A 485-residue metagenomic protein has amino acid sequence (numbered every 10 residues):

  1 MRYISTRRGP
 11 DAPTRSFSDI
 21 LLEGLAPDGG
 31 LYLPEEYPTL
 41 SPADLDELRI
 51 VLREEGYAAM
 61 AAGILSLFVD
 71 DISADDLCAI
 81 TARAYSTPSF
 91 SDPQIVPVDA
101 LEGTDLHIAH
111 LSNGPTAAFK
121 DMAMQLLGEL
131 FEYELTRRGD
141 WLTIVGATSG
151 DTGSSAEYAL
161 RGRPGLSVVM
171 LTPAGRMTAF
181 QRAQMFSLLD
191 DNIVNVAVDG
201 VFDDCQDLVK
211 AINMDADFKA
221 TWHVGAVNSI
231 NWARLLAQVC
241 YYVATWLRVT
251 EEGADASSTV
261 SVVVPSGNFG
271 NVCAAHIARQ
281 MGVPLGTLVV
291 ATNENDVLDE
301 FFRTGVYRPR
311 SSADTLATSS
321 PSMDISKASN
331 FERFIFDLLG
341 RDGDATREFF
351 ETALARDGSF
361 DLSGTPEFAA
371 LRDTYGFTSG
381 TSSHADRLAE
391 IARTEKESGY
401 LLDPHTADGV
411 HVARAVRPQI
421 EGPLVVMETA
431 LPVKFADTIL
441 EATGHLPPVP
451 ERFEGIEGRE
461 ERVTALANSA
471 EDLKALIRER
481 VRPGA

Functional and structural regions predicted by a protein language model:
M1-A485: PLP-dependent amino-acid enzyme catalytic core
